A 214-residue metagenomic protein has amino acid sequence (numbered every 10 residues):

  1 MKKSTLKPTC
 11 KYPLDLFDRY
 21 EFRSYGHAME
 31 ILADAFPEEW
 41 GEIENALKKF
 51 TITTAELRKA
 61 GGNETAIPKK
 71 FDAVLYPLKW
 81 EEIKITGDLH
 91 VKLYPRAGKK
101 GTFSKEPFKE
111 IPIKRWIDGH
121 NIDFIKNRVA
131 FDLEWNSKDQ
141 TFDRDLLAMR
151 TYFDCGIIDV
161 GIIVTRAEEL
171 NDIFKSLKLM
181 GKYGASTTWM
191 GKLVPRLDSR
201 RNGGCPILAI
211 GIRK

Functional and structural regions predicted by a protein language model:
M1-D88: Nuclease-adjacent, charged terminal/linker segments that flank catalytic cores
L57-A60, K69-N127, Q140-L147: Active-site metal-binding core of divalent-cation-utilizing nuclease and nuclease-like domains
R58, G62, W116, I157-I162 (+2 more regions): Class I S-adenosyl-L-methionine-dependent methyltransferase catalytic core
N63-I67, T141, A185-K192: Soluble or luminal CAZymes and related metallo-dependent hydrolases
I67, F71-K79, Y152-F153, M190-R200: Hydrophobic, Leu/Ile/Phe/Ala-enriched alpha-helical segments that form helix-helix packing faces
A130-L133: Glycine-rich active-site/cofactor-binding loop and its immediate structural neighborhood
W135, D139, R144-G161, K178 (+2 more regions): Catalytic core segments in nucleotide and nucleic-acid processing enzymes
A167-K214: Domain-level recognition of nuclease-like catalytic cores that cleave nucleotide substrates
